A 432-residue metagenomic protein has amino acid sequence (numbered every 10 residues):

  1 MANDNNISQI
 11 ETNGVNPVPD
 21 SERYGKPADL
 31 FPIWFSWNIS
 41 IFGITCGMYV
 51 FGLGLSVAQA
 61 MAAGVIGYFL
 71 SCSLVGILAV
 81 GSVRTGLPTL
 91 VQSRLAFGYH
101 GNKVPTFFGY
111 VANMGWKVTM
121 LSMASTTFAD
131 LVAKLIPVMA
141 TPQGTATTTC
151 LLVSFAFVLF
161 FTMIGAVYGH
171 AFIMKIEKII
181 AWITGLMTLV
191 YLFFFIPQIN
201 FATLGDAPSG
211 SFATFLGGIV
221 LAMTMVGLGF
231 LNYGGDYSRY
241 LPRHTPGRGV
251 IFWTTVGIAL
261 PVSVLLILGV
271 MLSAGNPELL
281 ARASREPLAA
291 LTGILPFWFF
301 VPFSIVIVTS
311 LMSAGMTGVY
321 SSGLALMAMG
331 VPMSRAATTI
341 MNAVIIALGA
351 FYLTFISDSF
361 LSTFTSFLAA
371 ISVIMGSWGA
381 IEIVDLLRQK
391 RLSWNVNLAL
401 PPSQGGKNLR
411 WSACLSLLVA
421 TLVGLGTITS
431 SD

Functional and structural regions predicted by a protein language model:
M1-A58, T214-L221, Y240-G247: Membrane-interface "cap" regions at the ends of multi-pass membrane proteins
P17, I183, W378-D432: C-terminal membrane-solvent junction of multi-pass transporters and transport-like membrane proteins
P19, R23-P27, Y168-A181, P208 (+4 more regions): Hydrophobic, small-residue-rich membrane helices and short re-entrant helix-turn-helix hairpins that build
S40-G43, I66-L74, G109-M120, I183-I196 (+3 more regions): Selective recognition of specific alpha-helical transmembrane segments in multi-pass small-molecule
F42-G54, S82, L121, A133-I136 (+10 more regions): Transmembrane helix-loop junctions in multi-pass membrane proteins
F51-I66, P137-T148, A171-I180, A289-L295 (+4 more regions): Transmembrane helix-loop boundary segments of multi-pass membrane transporters
F108, V153-F195, F252-T254, F364-S372: Membrane-interface loop-to-helix entry segments
K134-V167, W182-F193, A222-G234, A259 (+2 more regions): Transmembrane alpha-helical segments of multi-pass small-molecule transport proteins
